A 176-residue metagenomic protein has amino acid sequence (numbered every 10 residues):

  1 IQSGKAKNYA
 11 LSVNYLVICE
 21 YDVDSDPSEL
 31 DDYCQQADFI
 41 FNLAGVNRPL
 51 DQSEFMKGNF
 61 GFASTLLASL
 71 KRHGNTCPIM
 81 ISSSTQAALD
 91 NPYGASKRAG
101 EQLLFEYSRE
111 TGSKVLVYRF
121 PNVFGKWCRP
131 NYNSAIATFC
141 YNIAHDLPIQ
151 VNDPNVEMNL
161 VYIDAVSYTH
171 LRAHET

Functional and structural regions predicted by a protein language model:
I1-F39, L43: N-terminal Rossmann/SDR dinucleotide-binding element
D26-F60, K71, Q86-D90: NAD(P)H-binding glycine-rich loop region in Rossmannoid oxidoreductase-like domains and their noncatalytic homologs
M56, D90-R98, R129, N133 (+1 more regions): Short-chain dehydrogenase/reductase
S64-Q102, S108-T111, V115-Y118: Conserved Rossmann-fold NAD(P)-dependent oxidoreductase catalytic core, especially the SDR/UDP-sugar
Q102-W127, Y141, L147-V156: Conserved beta-loop-beta element that borders a ligand/cofactor-binding pocket
G125-I136, R172: Glycine/proline-rich active-site loop of Rossmann-fold NAD(P)-dependent oxidoreductases
V161-A165: A conserved structural motif in NAD(P)-dependent oxidoreductases
T169-T176: Conserved small/polar residues in nucleotide/adenosyl-binding loops
